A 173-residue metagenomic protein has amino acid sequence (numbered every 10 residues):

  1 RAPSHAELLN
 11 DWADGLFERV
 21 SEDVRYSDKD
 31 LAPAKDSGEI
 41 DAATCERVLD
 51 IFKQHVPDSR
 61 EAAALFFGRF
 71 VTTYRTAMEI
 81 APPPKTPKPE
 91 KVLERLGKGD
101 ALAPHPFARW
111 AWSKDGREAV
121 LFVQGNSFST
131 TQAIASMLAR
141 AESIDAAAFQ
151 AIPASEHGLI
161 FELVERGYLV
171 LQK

Functional and structural regions predicted by a protein language model:
R1-E7, L159, L169: Generic low-polarity alpha-helical segments
A2-A62: A conserved active-site cap/scaffold subdomain adjacent to cofactor or substrate pockets
N10, A108-W110, A147: Short, low-complexity intrinsically disordered segments
R25-L31, A62-T72, F149-A151: Short glycine-rich, low-complexity/disordered patches
P57-R140, F161, E165, Q172-K173: Acidic, low-complexity/disordered tracts enriched in E/D and polar residues
A133-A154: Short acidic, hydrophobic short linear motifs in intrinsically disordered regions
Q150-E165: Short amphipathic alpha-helical interaction segments
